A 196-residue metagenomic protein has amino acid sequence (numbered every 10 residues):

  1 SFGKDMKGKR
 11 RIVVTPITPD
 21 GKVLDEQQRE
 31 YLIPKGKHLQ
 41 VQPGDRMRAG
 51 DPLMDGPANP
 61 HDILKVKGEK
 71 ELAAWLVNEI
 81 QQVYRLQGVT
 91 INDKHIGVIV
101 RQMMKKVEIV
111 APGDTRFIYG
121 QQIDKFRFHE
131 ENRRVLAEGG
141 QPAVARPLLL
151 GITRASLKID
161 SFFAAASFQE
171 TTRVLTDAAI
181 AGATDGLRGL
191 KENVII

Functional and structural regions predicted by a protein language model:
S1-K4, R10-I12, Q28-R48: Short beta-strand segments of a lipoyl-like beta-sandwich/carrier module
S1-K7, K22, I195: Short intrinsically disordered, low-complexity coil segments enriched in acidic
F2-K4, K9-V13, A49, L53-V83 (+1 more regions): RNA-contacting regions in translation and RNA-metabolism proteins, encompassing KH/S1 modules where present
V14-P16, Y119: Helical (often loop-to-helix) elements that flank the catalytic cores of nucleotide-handling enzymes
I17, G56-P57, A155: Fold-independent oxyanion-binding glycine-rich loops and adjacent beta-strand/coil segments at enzyme active sites
I17-L32: Short, basic/aromatic beta-hairpin or loop at an interaction surface
I33, V66-I196: Long insertion/accessory domains within large nucleic-acid-processing enzymes
G44-L53, V194: A structural signal for short beta-strand/turn segments enriched in small hydrophobics and glycine
